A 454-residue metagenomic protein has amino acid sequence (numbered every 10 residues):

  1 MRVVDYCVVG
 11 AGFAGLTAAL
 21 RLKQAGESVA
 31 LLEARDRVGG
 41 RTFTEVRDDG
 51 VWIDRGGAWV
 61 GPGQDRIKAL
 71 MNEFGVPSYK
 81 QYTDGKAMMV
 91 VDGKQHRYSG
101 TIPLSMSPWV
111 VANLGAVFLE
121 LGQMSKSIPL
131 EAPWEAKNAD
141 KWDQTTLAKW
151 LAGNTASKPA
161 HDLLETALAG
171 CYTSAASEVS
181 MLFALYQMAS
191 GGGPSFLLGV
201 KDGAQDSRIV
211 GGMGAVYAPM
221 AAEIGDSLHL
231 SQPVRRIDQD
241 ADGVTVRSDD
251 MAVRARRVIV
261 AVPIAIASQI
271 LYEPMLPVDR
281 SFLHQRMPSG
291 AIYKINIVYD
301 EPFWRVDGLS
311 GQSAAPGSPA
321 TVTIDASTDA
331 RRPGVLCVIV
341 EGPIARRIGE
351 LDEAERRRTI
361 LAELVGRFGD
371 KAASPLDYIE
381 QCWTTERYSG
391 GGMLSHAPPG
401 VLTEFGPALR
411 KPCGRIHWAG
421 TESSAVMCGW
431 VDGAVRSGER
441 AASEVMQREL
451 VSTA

Functional and structural regions predicted by a protein language model:
V4-L31: N-terminal Rossmann-like FAD-binding beta1-loop-alpha1 element of flavoenzymes
D5, T17, A25, S99-G100 (+4 more regions): Conserved flavin/dinucleotide-binding core of flavoenzymes
C7-V9, L32, V234, A252-I266: Short hydrophobic core segments
K23-D48: Glycine-rich FAD pyrophosphate-binding loop
V51-Q123: Dinucleotide-binding Rossmann-like beta1-alpha1 core, especially the glycine-rich loop that anchors the ADP
P129-P233, D240-G243, A261, L271 (+3 more regions): Active-site/ligand-binding neighborhood in enzyme catalytic cores
D238-V253: Conserved beta-strand-loop-beta-strand element in the redox core of flavoprotein oxidoreductases
V260-V278: Flavin (primarily FAD) binding-site architecture
